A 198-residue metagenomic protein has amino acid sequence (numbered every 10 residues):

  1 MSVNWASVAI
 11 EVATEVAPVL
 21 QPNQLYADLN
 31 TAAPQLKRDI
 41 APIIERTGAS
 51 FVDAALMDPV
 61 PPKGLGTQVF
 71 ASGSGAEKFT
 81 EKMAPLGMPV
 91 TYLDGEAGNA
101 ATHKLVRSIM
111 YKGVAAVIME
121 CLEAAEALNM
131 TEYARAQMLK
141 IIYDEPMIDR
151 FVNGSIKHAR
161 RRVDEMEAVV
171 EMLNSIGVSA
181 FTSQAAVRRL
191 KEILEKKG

Functional and structural regions predicted by a protein language model:
M1-A32: Rossmann-like NAD(P)-binding element
M1-S2, F70-F79, L122-A124, M130-T131: N-terminal-biased segments
A9, A32-K112: Rossmann-fold dinucleotide-binding core
L20-P22, I44-A49, N129: Short helix-capping segments at alpha-helix termini
N23, R38-A41, G198: Catalytic-core regions of core metabolic enzymes, especially those transforming organic acids/acyl-group intermediates
T102-K197: Helical "substrate-binding/catalytic lid" subdomain of Rossmann-like NAD(P)-dependent dehydrogenases/reductases
